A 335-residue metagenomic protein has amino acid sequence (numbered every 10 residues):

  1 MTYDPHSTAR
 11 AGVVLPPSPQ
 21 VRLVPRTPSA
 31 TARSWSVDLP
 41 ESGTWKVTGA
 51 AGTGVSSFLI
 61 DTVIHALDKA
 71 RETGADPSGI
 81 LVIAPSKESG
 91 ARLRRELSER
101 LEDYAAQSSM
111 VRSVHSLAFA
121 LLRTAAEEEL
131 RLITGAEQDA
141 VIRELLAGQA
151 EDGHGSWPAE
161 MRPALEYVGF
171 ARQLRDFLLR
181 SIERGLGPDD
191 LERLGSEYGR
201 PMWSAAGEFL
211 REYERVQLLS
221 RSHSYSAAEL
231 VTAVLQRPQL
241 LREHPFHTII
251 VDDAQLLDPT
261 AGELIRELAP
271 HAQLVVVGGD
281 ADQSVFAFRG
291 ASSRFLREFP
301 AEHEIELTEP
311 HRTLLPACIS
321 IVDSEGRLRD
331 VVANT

Functional and structural regions predicted by a protein language model:
T2-A51, M110, Y198-F295, E306-E309: Conserved helicase NTPase motor core
V47-D61: Glycine-rich P-loop/Walker A and Walker A-like loops and their local beta1-loop-alpha1 context in P-loop NTPases
T48, P77-Q173: Conserved P-loop NTPase-based nucleic-acid remodeling module centered on helicase motor cores
S57-T73: Walker A/P-loop NTP-binding motif
G74-G90, G278, L307-E309, A333-T335: Conserved RecA-like ASCE P-loop NTPase motor core of nucleic-acid helicases/translocases
K87-G90, H115-A118, A281-V285, G290-S293 (+1 more regions): Conserved nucleotide-binding/hydrolysis micro-motifs of P-loop NTPases
L132-R221: Coupling/switch/interface segments within P-loop NTPase motor domains and analogous charged loops in nucleic-acid
D152-V168, I305-T335: Coupling/hinge elements of helicase-like and P-loop NTPase modules
